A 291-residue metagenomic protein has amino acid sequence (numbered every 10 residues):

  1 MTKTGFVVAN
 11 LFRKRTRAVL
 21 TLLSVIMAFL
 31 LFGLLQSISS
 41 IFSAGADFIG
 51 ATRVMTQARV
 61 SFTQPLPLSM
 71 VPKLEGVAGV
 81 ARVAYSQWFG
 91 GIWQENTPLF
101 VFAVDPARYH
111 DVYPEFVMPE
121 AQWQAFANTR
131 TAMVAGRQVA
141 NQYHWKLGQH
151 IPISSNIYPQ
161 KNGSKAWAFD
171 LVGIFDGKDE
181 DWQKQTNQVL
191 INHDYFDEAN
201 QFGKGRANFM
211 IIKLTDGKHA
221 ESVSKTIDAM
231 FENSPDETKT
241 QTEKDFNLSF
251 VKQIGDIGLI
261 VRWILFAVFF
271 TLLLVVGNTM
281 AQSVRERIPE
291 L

Functional and structural regions predicted by a protein language model:
M1-G5: Short, membrane-interfacial amphipathic segments enriched in basic
A9-R13, D105, F126, Q253-I254: Helix-boundary and loop/linker segments of multi-pass membrane transporters
N10-L11, G45, K213, M230 (+4 more regions): Amphipathic alpha-helical segments that mediate coupling or scaffolding at interfaces
R15-S40, I254-L291: Hydrophobic alpha-helical transmembrane segments of multi-pass inner-membrane transport and secretion
I26-F102, P106-R108, M118-T129, Q138-Q142 (+3 more regions): Hydrophobic, regular-secondary-structure patches
M55, A132, F209-I211: Short aromatic/hydrophobic contact patches that present stacked aromatics for nucleic-acid/ligand binding
V60, V77, V139, I157-P159 (+2 more regions): Mechanotransmission and gating elements of multispan inner-membrane complexes involved in transport and envelope
S86-Q87, E95-V104, F116-F196: Hydrophobic secondary-structure segments that place a key small or acidic residue at a functional site
